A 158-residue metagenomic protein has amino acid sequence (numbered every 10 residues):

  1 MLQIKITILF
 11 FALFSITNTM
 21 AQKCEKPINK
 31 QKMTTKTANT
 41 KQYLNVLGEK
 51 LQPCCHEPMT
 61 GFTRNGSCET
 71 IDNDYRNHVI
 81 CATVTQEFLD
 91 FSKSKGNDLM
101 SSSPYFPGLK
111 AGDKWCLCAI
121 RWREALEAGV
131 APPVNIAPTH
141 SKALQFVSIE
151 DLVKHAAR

Functional and structural regions predicted by a protein language model:
M1-L2: N-terminal secretory signal peptides that target proteins for export/translocation
I6-F14: Sec-dependent N-terminal signal peptides
T19-K23: Boundary at the C-terminal end of the N-terminal hydrophobic targeting segment
E25-I28, K32-E87, A156: Extended boundary segments
R76-I80, A111-D113, V130-P132: A generic structural signal for short beta-strands and their flanking turns/coil linkers
T85-W115, A119-E124: Short, conserved turn/kink motifs that form compact alpha/beta structural patches or helix kinks used as
W122-Q145: Short, compositionally biased
S141-R158: Glycine- and charge-enriched low-complexity intrinsically disordered segments
